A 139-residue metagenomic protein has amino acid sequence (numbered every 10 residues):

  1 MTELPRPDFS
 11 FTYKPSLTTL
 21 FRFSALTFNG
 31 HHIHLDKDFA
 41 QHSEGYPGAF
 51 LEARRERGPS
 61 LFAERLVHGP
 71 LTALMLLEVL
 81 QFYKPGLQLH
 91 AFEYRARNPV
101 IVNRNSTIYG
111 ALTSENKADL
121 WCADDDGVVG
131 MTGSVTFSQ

Functional and structural regions predicted by a protein language model:
M1-P15, V100-V102, T107-Q139: HotDog/MaoC-like acyl-thioester-processing domains
M1-V67: Catalytic strand-loop segment that frames the active site of acyl-thioester-processing enzymes
T27, H32-L35, G45, L51 (+5 more regions): Generic alpha-helix signal with a bias toward terminal, lower-confidence helices and secondary-structure junctions
A40, F92-E93, F137: Short, charged/polar low-complexity linear motifs in solvent-exposed/disordered segments
A53, L89-A91, C122: Generic detector of low-complexity/intrinsically disordered segments and short hydrophobic N-terminal stretches
G58-E64, L71-K117: Hydrophobic beta-strand-centered segment that forms part of the acyl-chain substrate-binding groove
